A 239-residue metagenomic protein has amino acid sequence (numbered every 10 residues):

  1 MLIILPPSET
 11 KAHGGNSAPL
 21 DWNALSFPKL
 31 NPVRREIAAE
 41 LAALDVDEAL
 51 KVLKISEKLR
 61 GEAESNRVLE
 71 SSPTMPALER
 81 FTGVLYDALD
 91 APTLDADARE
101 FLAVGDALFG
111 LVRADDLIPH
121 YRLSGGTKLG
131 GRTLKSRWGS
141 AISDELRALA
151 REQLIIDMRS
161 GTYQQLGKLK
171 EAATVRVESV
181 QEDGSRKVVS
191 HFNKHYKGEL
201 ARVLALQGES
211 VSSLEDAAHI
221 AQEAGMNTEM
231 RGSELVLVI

Functional and structural regions predicted by a protein language model:
M1-G126, G130, L206, V238: Near-N-terminal "mature-domain entry" segment
A91-I239: Internal, well-folded beta-alpha domain core
